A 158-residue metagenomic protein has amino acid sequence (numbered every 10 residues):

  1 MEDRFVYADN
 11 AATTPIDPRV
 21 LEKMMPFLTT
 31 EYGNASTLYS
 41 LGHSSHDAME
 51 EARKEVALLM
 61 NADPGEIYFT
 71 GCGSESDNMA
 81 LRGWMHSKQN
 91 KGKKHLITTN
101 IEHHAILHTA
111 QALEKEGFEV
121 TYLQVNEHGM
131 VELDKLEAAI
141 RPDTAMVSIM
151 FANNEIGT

Functional and structural regions predicted by a protein language model:
M1-T158: Pyridoxal 5′-phosphate
